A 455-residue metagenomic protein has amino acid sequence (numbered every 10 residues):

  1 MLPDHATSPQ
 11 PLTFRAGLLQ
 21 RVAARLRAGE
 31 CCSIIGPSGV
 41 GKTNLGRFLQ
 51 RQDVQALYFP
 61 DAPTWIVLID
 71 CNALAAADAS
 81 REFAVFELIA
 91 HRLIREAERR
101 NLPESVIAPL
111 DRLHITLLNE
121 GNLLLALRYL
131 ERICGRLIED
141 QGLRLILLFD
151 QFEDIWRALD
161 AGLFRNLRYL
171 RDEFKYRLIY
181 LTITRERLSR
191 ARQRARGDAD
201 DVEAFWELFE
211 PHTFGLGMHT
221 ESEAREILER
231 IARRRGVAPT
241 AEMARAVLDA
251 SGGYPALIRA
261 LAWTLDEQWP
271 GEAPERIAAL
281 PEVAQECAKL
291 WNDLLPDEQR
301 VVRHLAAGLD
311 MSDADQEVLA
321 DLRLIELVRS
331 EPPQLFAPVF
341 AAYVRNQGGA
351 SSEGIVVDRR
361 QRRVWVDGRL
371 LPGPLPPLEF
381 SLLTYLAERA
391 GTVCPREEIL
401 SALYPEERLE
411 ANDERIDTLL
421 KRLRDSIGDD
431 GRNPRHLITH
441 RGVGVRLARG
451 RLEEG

Functional and structural regions predicted by a protein language model:
M1-L18, I115, W206-E207, R359-R362: Conserved adenine-nucleotide phosphate-binding loops and their immediately adjacent elements
A28-W156, D160-F164, Y176-L178, E186: P-loop NTPase nucleotide-binding core
G142-I146, W156-M243, L248-A250, T264 (+1 more regions): The catalytic "switch" region of P-loop NTPases
R235-L322, V328: Winged-helix-like regulatory helical subdomains adjacent to P-loop NTPase cores
V283, L295, L324-A350: Short capping/hinge segments at domain boundaries that bridge a core fold to an adjacent linker or tail
V357-T384, R446-G455: A structural micro-motif at secondary-structure boundaries
P372-E406, K421-L423: Short amphipathic alpha-helical recognition elements used for nucleic-acid or partner binding across transcription
G373-P374, E410, I416-G455: DNA-binding patch around the recognition helix
